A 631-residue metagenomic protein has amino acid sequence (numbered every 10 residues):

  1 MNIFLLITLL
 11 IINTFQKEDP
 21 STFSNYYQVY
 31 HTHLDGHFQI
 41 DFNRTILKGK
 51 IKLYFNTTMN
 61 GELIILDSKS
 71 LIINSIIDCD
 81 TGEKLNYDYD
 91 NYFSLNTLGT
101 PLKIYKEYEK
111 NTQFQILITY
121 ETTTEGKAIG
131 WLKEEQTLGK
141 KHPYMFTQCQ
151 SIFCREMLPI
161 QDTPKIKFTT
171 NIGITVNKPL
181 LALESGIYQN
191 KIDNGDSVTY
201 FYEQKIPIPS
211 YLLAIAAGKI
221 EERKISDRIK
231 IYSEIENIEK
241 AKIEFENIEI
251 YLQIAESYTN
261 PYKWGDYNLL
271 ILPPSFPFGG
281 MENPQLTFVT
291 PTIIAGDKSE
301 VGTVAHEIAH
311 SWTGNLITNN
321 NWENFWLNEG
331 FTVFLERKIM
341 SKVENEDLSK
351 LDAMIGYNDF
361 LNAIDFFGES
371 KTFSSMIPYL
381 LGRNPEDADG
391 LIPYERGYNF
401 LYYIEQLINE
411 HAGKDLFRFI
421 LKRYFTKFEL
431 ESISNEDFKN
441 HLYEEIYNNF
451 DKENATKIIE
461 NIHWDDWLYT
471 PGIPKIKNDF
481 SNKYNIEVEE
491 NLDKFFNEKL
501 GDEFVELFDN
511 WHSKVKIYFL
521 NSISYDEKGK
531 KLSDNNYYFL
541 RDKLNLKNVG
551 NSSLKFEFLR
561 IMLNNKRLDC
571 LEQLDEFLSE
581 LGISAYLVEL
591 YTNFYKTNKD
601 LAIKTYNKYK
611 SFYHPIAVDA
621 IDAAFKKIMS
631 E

Functional and structural regions predicted by a protein language model:
M1-F4, F425: Positively charged n-region of N-terminal signal peptides that target proteins for export
I3-I12: Sec-dependent N-terminal signal peptides
I12-Y262, D389-L391: Acidic/His-enriched low-complexity segments
I51, Y202, I231-D493: Hydrophobic alpha-helical and helix-loop surface patches within well-folded domains that function as non-catalytic
N60, D80-K84, E109-T112, N190-S197 (+4 more regions): Short, glycine- and charge-enriched coil/turn segments that flank and shape catalytic ligand pockets
L71, I293-I294, L563: Hydrophobic pocket-lining residues within nucleotide cofactor-binding pockets
W131-K133, S185-Q189, N324-E329, L416-R423 (+5 more regions): Composition- and surface-driven signal marking solvent-exposed, interaction-prone regions in large proteins
G390, R396-G397, F425, E429-S434 (+1 more regions): Long, ordered, helix-rich scaffold segments
